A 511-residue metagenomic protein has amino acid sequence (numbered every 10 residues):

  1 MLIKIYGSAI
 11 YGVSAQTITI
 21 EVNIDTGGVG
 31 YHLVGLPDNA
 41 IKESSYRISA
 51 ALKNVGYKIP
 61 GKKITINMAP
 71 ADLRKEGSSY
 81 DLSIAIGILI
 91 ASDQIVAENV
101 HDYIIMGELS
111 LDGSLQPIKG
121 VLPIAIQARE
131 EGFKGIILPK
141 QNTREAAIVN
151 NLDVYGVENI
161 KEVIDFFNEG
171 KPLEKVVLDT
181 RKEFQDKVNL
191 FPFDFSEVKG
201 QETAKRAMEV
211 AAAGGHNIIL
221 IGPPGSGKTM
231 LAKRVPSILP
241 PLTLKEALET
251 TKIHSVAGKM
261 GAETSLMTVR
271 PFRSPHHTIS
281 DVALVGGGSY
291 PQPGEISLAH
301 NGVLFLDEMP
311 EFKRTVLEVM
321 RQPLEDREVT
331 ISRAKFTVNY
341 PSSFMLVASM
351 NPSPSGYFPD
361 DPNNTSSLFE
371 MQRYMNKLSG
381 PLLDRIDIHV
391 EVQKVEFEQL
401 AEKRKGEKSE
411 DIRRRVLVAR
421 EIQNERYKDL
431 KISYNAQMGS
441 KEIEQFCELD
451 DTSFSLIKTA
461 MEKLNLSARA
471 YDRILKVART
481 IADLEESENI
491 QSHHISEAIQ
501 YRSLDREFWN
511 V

Functional and structural regions predicted by a protein language model:
M1-I219, P223-T229, M267, S332 (+2 more regions): Peripheral, non-AAA+ core regions of ATP-driven protein-machinery
I18-I24, L284, D387-V390: Short beta-strand elements
A40-S45, P60, N67-G77, Y290-P291 (+1 more regions): Basic, amphipathic alpha-helical bundle interface domains used for macromolecular binding and assembly
K171-V210, G214, P241-I296: P-loop NTPase nucleotide-binding/switch module
L220-G261, D326: Walker A/P-loop
G222, G286, E308: The Walker A (P-loop) glycine that initiates the GxxxxGKT/S ATP-binding motif of P-loop NTPases
N301, D307-E308, V319: Walker B catalytic acidic pair
